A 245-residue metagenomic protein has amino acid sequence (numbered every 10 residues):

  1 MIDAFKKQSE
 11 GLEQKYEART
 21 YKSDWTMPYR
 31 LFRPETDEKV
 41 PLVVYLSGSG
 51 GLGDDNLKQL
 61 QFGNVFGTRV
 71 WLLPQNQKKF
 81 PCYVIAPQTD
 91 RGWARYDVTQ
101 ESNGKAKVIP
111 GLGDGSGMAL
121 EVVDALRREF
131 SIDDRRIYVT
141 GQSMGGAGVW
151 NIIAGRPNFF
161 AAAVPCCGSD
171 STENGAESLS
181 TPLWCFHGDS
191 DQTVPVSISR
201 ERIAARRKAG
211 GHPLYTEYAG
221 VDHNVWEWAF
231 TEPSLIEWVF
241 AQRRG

Functional and structural regions predicted by a protein language model:
M1-L42, C82, G115, T140 (+7 more regions): A domain-start/cap signature at the N-terminus of enzymes
K6-Q8, C166, E173, P182-F186 (+1 more regions): C-terminal catalytic histidine-bearing segment of alpha/beta-hydrolase fold enzymes
E38, R95-S143: Gly/Ser-rich "nucleophile elbow"/oxyanion-hole loop immediately N-terminal to the catalytic nucleophile in hydrolases
L42, S49-S116: Active-site machinery of serine-nucleophile hydrolases
L46-G48, H187-G188: The conserved beta1-alpha1 loop
G63-Q75, C167-A176, S197, E201: Alpha-helical scaffolding within the catalytic cores of extracellular/periplasmic polymer-degrading hydrolases
F80-C82, S178-L183: Short, proline-enriched alpha-helix->beta-strand connector loops that line the catalytic pocket of alpha/beta-hydrolase
D124-S178: Primarily recognizes the serine-hydrolase "nucleophile elbow" in alpha/beta-hydrolase and SGNH/GDSL folds
